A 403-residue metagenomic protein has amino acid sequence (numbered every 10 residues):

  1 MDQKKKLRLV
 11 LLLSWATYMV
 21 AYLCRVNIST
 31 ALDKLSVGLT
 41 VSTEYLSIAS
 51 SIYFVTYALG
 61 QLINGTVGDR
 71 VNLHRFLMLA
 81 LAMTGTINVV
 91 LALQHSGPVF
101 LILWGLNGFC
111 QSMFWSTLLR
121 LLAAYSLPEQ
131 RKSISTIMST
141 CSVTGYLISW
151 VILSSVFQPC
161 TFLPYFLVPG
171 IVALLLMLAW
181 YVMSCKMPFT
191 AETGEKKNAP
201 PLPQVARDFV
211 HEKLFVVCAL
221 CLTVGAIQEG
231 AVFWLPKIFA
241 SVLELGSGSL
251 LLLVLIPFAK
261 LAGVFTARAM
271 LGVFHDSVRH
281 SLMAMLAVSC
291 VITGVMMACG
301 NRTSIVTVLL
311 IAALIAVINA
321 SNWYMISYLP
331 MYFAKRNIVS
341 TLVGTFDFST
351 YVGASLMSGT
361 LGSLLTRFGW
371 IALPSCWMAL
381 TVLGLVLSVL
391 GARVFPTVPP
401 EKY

Functional and structural regions predicted by a protein language model:
M1-K4, P188-C218: Juxtamembrane intracellular "pre-TM" segments in multi-pass secondary transporters
I28-T30, K213-R268, N322, I326: Extracytoplasmic gate region of multi-pass secondary transporters
L59-G97: Conserved MFS/SLC helix-loop-helix module at the cytosolic interface between two early adjacent transmembrane helices
G60-N72, V264-S277, L365: Helix-to-loop junctions at the C-terminal end of transmembrane segments in multipass secondary transporters
L103-S142: Cytoplasmic helix-loop-helix junction between adjacent transmembrane helices in 12-TM secondary transporters
I137-P188: Helix-loop-helix hairpin linking two adjacent transmembrane segments in secondary transporters
V278-M325: C-terminal transmembrane helical hairpin of 12-TM major facilitator-type secondary transporters
F333-F368: A late C-terminal transmembrane helix in Major Facilitator Superfamily
